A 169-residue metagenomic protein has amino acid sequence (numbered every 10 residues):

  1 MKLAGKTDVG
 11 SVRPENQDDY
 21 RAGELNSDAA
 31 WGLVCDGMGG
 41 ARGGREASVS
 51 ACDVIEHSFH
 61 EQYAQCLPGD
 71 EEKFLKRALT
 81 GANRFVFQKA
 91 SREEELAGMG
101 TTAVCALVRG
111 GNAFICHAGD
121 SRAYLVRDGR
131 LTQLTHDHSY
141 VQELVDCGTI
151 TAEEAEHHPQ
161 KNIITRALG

Functional and structural regions predicted by a protein language model:
M1-G169: PP2C/PPM-type serine/threonine phosphatase catalytic domain
